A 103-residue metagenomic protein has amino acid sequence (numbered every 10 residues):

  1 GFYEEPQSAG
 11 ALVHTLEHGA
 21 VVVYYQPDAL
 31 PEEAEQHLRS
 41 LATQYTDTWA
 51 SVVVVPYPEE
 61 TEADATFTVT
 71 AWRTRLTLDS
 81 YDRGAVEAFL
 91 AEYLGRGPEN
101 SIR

Functional and structural regions predicted by a protein language model:
G1-D47: Mid-length scaffold segments of soluble, non-membrane domains
L41-R103: Helix-rich interaction surfaces within compact, conserved domain-sized segments that mediate assembly or partner
